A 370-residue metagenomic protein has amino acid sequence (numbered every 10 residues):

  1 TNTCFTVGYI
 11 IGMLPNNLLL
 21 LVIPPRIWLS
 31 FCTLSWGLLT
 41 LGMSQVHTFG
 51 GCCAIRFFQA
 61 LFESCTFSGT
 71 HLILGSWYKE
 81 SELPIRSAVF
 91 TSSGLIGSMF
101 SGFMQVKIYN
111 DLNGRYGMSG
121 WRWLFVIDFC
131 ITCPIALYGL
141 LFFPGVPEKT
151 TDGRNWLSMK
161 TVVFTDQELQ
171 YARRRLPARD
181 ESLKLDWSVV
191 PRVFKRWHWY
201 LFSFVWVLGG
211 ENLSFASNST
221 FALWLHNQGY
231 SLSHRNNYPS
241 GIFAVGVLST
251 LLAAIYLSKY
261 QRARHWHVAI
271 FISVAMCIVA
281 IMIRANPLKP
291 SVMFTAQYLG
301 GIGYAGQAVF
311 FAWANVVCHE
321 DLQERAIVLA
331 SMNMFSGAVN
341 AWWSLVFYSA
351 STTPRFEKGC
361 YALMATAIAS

Functional and structural regions predicted by a protein language model:
F5-L14, S64, M99, F243-L251 (+2 more regions): Residue-level signature of mid-helix packing/kink "hotspots" within the transmembrane helices of 12-pass Major
I10-G50: Conserved MFS/SLC helix-loop-helix module at the cytosolic interface between two early adjacent transmembrane helices
I11-P24, S249-A263: Helix-to-loop junctions at the C-terminal end of transmembrane segments in multipass secondary transporters
P15, I23-P24, Q45-G51, F62 (+4 more regions): Helix-breaking motifs and short loop linkers at transmembrane-helix boundaries and internal kinks in secondary membrane
L29, V268-A269: Primarily marks hydrophobic transmembrane alpha-helices of the MFS/SLC 12-helix fold
L34-H47, A60, S273-L288, G301: C-terminal ends and interior cores of transmembrane alpha-helices in multi-pass membrane transporters/permeases
E80-G94, G114-R192, K358, L363-S370: Central mid-sequence intracellular linker of multi-pass
G102, V189-A254, N340-S344: Extracytoplasmic gate region of multi-pass secondary transporters
